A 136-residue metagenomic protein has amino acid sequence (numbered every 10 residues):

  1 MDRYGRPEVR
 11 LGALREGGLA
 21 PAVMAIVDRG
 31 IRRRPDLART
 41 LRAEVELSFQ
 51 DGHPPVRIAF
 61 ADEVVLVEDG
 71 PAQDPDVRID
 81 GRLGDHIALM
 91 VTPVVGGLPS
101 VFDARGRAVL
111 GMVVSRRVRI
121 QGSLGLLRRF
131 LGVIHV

Functional and structural regions predicted by a protein language model:
M1-V136: Feature captures hydrophobic
